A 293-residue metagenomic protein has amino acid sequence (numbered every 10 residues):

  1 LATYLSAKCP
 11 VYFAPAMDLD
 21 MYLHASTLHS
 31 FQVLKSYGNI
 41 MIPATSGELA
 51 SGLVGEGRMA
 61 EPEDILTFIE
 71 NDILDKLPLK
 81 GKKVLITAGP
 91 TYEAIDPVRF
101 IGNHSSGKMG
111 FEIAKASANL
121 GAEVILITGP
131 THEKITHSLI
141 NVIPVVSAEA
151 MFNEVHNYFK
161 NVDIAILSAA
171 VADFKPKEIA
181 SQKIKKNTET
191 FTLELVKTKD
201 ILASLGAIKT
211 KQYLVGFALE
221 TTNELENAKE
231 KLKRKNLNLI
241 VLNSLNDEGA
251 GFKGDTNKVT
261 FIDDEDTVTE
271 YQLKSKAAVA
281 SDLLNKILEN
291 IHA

Functional and structural regions predicted by a protein language model:
L1-D18, V33, T188-S204: Short, acidic/small-residue loops that bind anionic groups at enzyme active sites
Y4, A14-P15, L85-G89, L167-A169 (+2 more regions): Short beta-strand segments
K8-E48, G55-I69, I125, A207-I240: Short, glycine-/small-residue-rich phosphate/pyrophosphate-handling segment
L28, Q32-V33, P78-S147: Glycine-rich phosphate/diphosphate-binding loop of Rossmann-like nucleotide-binding domains
F31, V98, G110, A114 (+4 more regions): Generic hydrophobic/aromatic pocket-lining and core-packing "Φ" positions
S46-K82, G102, N246-A293: Glycine-rich phosphate/pyrophosphate-binding loop and the adjoining helix
G102-L120, A148, I184-L202, N236-L242 (+3 more regions): Gly/Ser/Thr-rich active-site loops/lids in small-molecule metabolic enzymes that frequently grip phosphoryl groups
V146-G249: Glycine-rich phosphate-binding loop
